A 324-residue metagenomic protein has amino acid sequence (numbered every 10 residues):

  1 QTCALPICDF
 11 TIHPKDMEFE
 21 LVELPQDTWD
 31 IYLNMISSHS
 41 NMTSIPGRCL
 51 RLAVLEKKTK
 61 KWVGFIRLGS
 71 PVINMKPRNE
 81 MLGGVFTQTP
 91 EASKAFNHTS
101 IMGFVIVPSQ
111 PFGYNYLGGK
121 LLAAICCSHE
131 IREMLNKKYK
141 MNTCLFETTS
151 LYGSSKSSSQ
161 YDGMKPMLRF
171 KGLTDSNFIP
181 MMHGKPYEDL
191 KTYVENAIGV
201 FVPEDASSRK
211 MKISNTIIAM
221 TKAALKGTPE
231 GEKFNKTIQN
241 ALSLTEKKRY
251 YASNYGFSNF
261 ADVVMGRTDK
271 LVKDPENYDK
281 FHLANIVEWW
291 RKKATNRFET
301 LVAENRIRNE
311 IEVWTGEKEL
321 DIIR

Functional and structural regions predicted by a protein language model:
T2-L5: Short, small-residue-biased leader/transition segments that mark boundaries at the very start of proteins
F10-K15: Extended, well-ordered protein cores
D16-E18, A123: Generic detector of solvent-exposed, compositionally biased contiguous segments
F19-N41: Extended, Lys/Arg-enriched charged tracts that mediate electrostatic binding to polyanionic substrates
Q26, D30, R48-L50, E56-V200: Acyl-donor binding region in acyl/amide transferases
T28, M35-S37, L151, M182-Y187 (+5 more regions): General structural signal for secondary-structure boundaries
M42-G47: Short loop/turn motifs at secondary-structure junctions and domain boundaries
T192-R324: Long, compositionally biased intrinsically disordered regions
